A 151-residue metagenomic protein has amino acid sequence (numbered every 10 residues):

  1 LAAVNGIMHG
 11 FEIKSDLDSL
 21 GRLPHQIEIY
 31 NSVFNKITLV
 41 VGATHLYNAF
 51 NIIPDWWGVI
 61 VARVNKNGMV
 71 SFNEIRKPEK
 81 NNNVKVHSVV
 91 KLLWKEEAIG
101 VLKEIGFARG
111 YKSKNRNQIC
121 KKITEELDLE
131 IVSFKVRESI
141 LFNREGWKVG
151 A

Functional and structural regions predicted by a protein language model:
A2-G10, D18: Active-site beta-strand-loop-beta-strand hairpin of nuclease catalytic cores that positions key catalytic residues
V4-G6, R63-N67: Short acidic-glycine loop/turn motifs at beta-strand connectors
E12, I60-V61, E74: Structural signal for conserved beta-strand scaffold positions within catalytic alpha/beta enzyme cores
L17-R63: Catalytic cores of nucleic-acid endonucleases
L20-S32, K77-V89, E145-A151: Hydrophobic transmembrane alpha-helix bundles
G68-R137: A conserved mid-domain beta-alpha-beta active-site/ligand-binding segment of alpha/beta enzyme cores
S133-A151: Acidic, metal-dependent phosphodiester-chemistry machinery of nucleic-acid enzymes
